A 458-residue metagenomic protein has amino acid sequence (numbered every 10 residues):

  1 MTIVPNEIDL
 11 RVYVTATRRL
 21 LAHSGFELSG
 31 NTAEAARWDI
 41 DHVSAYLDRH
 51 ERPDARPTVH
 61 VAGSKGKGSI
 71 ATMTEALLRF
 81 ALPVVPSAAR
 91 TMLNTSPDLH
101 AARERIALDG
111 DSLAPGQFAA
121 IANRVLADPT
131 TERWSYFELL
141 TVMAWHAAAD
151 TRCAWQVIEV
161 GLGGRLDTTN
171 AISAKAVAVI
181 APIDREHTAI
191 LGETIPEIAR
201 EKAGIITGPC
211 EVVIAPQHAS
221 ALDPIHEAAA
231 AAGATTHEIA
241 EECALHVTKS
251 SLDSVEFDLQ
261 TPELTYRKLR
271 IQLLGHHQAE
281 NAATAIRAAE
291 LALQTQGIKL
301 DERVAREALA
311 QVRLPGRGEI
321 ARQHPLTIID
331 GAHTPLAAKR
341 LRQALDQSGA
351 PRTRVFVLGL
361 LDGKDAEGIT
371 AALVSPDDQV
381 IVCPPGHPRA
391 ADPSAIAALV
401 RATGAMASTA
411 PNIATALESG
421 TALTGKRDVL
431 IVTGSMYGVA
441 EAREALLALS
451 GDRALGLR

Functional and structural regions predicted by a protein language model:
M1-A33: Charged, amphipathic alpha-helical linker segments immediately N-terminal to NTP-binding catalytic cores
L28-I40, S44-T58, R79-S173, A189-L191 (+2 more regions): ATP-dependent carboxylate-amine ligase catalytic core
P57, W155-Q156, L166-V179, I183-H187 (+2 more regions): Nucleotide phosphate-binding/pyrophosphate-handling subdomain across enzymes that bind or process nucleotide phosphates
V59-G63: Hydrophobic anchor at the beta1->P-loop junction of P-loop NTPases
I70-M73: Hydrophobic positions on the alpha1 helix immediately C-terminal to the Walker A/P-loop
L93-T95, E211-P216, V355-L358, Q379-G386: Short internal beta-strands
E132, Q156-V160, K175-K268, A282 (+1 more regions): Acidic, Mg2+-coordinating active-site environments of NTP-dependent enzymes
H218-H237, D253-E256, L326-I329, P335 (+1 more regions): C-terminal helical cap/extension that packs against the catalytic core of soluble nucleotide-cofactor enzymes
